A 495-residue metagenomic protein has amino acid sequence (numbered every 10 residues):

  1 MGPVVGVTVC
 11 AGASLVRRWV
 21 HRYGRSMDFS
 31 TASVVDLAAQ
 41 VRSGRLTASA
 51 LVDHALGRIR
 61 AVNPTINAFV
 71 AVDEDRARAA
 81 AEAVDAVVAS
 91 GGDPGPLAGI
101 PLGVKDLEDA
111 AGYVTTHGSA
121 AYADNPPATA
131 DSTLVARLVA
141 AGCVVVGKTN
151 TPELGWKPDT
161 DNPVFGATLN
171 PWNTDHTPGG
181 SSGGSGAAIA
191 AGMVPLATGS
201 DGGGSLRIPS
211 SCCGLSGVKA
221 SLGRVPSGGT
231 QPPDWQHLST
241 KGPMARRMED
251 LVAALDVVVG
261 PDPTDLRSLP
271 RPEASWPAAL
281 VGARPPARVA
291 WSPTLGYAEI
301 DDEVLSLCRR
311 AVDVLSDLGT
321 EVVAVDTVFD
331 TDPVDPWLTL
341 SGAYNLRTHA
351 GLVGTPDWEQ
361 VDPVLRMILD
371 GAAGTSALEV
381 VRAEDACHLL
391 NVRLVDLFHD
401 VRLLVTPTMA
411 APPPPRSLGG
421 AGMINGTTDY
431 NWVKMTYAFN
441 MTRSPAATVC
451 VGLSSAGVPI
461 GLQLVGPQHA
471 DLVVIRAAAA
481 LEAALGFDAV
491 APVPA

Functional and structural regions predicted by a protein language model:
G2-R78, D317, V490-A495: An N-terminal boundary/leader segment
V35, R42, A61, A140 (+5 more regions): Structural helix-boundary/capping segments
V35, R45-A123, A128: N-terminal, positively charged, Ser/Thr/Ala/Gly-biased leader segments that form transit/presequence-like amphipathic
A48-D53, E82-D85, S132, S275 (+5 more regions): Acyltransferase
N67, H237, L266-E273, A287-R288 (+3 more regions): Flexible, acidic loop-helix segments that line cofactor/substrate-binding pockets
L97-H117, A278-S292, L340-V395, P445-V458: Short helix-loop capping/hinge segments that flank enzyme active sites or metal/cofactor-binding pockets
L97-K241, T294, A343, T408-G426: Short glycine/serine-rich loop/turn segments
